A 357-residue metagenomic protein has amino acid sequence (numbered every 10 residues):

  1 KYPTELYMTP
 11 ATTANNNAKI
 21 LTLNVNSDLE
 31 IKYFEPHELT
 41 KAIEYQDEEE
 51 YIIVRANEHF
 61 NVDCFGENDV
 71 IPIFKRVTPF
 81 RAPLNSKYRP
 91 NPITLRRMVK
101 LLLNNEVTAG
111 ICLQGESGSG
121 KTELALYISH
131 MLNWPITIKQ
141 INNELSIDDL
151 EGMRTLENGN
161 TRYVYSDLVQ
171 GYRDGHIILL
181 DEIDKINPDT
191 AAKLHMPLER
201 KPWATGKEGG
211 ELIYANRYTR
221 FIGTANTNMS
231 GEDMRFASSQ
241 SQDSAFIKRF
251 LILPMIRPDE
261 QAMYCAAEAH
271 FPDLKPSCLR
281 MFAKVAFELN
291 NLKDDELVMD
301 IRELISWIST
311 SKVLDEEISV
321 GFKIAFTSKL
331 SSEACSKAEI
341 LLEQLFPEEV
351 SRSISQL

Functional and structural regions predicted by a protein language model:
Y2-L357: C-terminal regulatory/interaction module of P-loop NTP-utilizing enzymes
